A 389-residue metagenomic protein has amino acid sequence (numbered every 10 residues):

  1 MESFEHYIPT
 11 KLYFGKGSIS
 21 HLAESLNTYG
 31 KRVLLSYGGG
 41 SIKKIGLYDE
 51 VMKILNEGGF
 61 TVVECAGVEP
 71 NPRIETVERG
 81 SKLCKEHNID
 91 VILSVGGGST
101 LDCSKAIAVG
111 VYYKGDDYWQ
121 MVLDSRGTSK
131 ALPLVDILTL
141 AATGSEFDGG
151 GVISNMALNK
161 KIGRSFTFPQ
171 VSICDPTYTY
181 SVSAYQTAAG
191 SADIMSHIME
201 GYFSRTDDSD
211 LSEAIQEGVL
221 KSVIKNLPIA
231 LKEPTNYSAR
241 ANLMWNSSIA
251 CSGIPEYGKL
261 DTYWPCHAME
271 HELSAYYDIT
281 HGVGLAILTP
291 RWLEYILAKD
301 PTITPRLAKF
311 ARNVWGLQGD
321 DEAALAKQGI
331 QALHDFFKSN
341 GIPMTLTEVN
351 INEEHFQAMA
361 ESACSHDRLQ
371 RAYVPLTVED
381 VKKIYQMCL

Functional and structural regions predicted by a protein language model:
M1-V91, L346: ATP/NTP phosphate-donor binding region
T10, S20, Y113-L211, P305-K309: A glycine/threonine-rich phosphate-anchoring loop and its flanking beta-alpha core in nucleotide/phosphate-binding
I19-L22, K43-L47, I74-V77, S99-K105 (+3 more regions): Short glycine/serine/threonine-rich phosphate/pyrophosphate-binding segments that cradle anionic phosphate groups
V51, S81, T100-K114, F147-D148: Short Gly/Thr/Asp-enriched flexible loops that form oxyanion-binding sites at enzyme active sites
I89-K105, T139-A141, S145, Y276-I279: Glycine/serine-rich anion-binding loops at beta->alpha junctions that coordinate negatively charged ligand groups
G201, R205-A332: Active-site segments that bind and position negatively charged phosphate/pyrophosphate groups
A311-L389: C-terminal charged capping/lid subdomain of soluble metabolic enzymes
